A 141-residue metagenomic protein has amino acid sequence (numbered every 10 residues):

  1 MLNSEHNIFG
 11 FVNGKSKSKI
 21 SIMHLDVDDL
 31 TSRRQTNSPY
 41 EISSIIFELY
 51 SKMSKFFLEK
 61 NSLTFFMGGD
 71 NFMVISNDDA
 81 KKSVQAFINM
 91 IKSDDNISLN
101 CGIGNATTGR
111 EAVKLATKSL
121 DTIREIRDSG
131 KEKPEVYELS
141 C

Functional and structural regions predicted by a protein language model:
M1-C141: Regulatory and interdomain segments flanking nucleotide-handling catalytic cores in signaling/defense enzymes
